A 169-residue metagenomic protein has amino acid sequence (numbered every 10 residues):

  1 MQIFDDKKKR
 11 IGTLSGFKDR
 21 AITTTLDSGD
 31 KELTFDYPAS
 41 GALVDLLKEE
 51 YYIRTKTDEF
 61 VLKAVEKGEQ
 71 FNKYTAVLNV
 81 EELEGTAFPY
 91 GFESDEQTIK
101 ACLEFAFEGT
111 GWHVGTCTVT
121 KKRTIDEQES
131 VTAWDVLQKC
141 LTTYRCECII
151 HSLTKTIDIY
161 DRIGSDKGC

Functional and structural regions predicted by a protein language model:
M1-D45, V77-E81, W134: Juxtamembrane "anchor/assembly" segments of surface/extracellular structural proteins
Q2, T13, T23-T25, E32-D36 (+7 more regions): Ser/Thr- (and often Asn-) enriched beta-sheet segments in non-cytosolic proteins
D5, R54-T55, H151: Acidic surface patches and DE-rich sequence motifs
I11-G16, V61-V65, G168-C169: Short amphipathic beta-strand/extended segments with alternating polar/hydrophobic composition
L14-D19, L43-D45, T55-E59, E129-V131 (+1 more regions): Short amphipathic alpha-helical surface micro-motifs
A21-L26, L62-K67, C148-I150: Short, exposed beta-strand/loop patches in secreted or surface proteins that constitute
S40-V114, T118: Surface-exposed cap/loop segments at beta↔alpha junctions
E66-L83, T118-C169: Short beta-strand-centered interaction patches in the first periplasmic/extracellular domains of large envelope
